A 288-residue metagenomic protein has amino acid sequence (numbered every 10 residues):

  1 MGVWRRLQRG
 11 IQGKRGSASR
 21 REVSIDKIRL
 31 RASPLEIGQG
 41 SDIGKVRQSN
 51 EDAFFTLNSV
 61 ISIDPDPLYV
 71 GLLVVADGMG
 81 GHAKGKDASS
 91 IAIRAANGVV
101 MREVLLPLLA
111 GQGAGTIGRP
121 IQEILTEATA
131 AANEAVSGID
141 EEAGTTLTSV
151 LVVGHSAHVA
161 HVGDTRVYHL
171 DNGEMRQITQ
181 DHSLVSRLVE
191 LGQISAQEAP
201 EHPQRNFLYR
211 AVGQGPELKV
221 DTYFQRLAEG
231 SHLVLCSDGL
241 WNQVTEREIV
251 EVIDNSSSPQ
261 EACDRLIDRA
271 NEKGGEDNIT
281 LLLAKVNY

Functional and structural regions predicted by a protein language model:
M1-Y288: PP2C/PPM-type serine/threonine phosphatase catalytic domain
